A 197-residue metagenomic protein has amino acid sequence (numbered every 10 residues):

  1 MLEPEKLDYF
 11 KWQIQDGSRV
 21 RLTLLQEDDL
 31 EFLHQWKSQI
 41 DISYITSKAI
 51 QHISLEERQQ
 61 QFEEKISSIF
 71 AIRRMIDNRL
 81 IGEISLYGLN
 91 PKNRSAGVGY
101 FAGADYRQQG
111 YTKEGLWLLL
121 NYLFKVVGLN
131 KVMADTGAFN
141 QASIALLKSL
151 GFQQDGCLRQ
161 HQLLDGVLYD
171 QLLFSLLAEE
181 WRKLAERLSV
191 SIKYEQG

Functional and structural regions predicted by a protein language model:
M1-Q39, I69, M75-G197: Acyl-donor (CoA/ACP) binding surface of acyl/acetyltransferases
E27-H34, L55-Q59, E63: An amphipathic alpha-helix signature
Q39-I40, E64: Polar helix-capping/helix-linker motif
D41-Q60: Conserved GNAT-fold acetyl-CoA-binding loop/helix
Q51-E56, E64-K65, F101-G103, V190-S191: Juxtamembrane/interface motifs at transmembrane-helix termini
Q61-I66, F152: Short loop/turn motifs at secondary-structure junctions and domain boundaries
